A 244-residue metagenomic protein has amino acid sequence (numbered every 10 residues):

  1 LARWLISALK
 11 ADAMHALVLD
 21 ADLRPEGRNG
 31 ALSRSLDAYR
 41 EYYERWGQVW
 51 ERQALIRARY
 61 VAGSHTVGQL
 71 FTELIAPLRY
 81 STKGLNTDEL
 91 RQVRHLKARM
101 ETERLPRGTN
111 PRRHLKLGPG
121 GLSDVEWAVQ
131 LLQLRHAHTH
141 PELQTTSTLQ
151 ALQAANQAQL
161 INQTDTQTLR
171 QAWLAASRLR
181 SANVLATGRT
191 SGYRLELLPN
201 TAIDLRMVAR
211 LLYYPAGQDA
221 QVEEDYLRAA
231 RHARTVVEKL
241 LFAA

Functional and structural regions predicted by a protein language model:
L1-A244: A nucleotide- and high-energy phosphate-metabolite-utilizing enzyme signature
